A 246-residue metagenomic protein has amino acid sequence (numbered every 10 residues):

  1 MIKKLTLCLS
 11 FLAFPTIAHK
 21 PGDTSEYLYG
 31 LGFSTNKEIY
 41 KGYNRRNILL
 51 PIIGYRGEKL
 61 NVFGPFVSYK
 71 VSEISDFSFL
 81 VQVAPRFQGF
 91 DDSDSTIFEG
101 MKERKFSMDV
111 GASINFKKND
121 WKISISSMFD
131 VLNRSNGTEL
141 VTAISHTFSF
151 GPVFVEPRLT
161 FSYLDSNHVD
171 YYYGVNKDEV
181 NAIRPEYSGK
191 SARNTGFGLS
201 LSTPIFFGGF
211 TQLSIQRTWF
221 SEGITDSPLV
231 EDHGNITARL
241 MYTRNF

Functional and structural regions predicted by a protein language model:
M1-E26, G42, S227: Cleavable N-terminal export/targeting peptides
H19-V67: Short glycine/proline- and aromatic-enriched beta-strand/turn motifs that initiate or cap beta-hairpins
S25, R45-P51, S75, R104-V110 (+3 more regions): Residues that define the transmembrane beta-barrel architecture of outer-membrane proteins
F33-I39, G57-K59, V83-G89, K118-D120 (+5 more regions): Transmembrane beta-strands of outer-membrane beta-barrel pores
K37-L49, S93-F106, K190, G223-P228: Surface-exposed strand-loop-strand hairpins of Gram-negative outer-membrane beta-barrel proteins
P51-G54, I144, H233-F246: Outer-membrane beta-barrel "beta-signal"
K59-V62, F77, D120-I123, P152-V155 (+1 more regions): Repeated loop/turn-to-beta-strand initiation elements of outer-membrane beta-barrel proteins
S68-Y69, V131-I224, L229-E231, R244-F246: Outer-membrane beta-barrel transmembrane domain signature
